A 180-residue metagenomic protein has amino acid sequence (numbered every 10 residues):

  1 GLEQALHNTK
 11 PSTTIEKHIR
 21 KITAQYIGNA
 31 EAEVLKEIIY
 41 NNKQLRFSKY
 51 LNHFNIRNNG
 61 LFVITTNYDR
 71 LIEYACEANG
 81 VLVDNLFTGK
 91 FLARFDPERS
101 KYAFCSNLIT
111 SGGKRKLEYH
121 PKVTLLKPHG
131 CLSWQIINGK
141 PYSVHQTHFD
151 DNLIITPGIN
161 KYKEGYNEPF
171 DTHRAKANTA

Functional and structural regions predicted by a protein language model:
G1-C76, V81-V83: Gly/serine-rich nucleotide phosphate-binding loop at the start of the catalytic core of nucleotide/ADP-ribose-handling
T23-Y40, A75, N79-T179: Active-site gating loop/helix substructures
F47-N58, R115-E118, K176-A180: A short acidic-Thr-Gly-centered motif at the start of a beta-strand
